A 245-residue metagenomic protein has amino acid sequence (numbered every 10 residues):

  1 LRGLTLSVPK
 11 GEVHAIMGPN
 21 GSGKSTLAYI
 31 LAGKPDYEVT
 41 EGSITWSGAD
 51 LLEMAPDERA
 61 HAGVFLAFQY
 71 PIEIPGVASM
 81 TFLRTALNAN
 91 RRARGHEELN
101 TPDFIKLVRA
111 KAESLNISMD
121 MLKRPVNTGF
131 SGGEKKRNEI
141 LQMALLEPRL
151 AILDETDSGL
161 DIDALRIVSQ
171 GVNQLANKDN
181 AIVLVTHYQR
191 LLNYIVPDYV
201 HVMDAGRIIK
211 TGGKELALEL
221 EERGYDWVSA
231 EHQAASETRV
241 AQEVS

Functional and structural regions predicted by a protein language model:
M17-P19: The feature captures the beta-strand-to-loop junction immediately N-terminal to the Walker
A32: Helix-to-loop junction immediately C-terminal to a conserved catalytic motif
S43-R59, N127: ABC ATPase NBD Q-loop/coupling interface
I72-R149: ABC-family P-loop ATPase nucleotide-binding domains
E155-T156, D163: Walker B catalytic motif
L165-K178: Helical segment within the ABC ATPase nucleotide-binding domain
M203, R207-A230: Conserved beta-strand-loop-alpha-helix hinge in the C-terminal portion of ABC ATPase nucleotide-binding domains
